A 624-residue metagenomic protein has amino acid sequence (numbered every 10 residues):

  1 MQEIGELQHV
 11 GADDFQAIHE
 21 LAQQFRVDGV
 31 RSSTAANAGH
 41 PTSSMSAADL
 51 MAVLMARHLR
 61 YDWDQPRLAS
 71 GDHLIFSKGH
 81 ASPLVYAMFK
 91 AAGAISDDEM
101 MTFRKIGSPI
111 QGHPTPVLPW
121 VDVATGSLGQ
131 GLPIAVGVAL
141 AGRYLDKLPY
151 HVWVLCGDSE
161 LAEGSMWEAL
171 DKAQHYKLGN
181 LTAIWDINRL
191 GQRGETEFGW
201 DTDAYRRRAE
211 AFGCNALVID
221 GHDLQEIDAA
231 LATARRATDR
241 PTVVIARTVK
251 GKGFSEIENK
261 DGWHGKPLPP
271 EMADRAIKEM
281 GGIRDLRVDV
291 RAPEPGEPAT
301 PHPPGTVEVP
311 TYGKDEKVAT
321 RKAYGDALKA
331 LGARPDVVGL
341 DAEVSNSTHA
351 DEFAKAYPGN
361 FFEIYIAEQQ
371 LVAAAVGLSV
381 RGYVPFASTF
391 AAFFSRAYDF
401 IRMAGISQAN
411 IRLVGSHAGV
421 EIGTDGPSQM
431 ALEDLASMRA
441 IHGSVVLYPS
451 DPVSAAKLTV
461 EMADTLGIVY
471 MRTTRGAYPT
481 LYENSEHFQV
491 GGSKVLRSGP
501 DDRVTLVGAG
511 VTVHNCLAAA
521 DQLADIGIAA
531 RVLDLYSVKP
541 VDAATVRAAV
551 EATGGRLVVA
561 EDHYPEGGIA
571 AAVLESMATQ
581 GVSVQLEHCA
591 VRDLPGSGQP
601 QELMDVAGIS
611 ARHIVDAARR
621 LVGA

Functional and structural regions predicted by a protein language model:
M1-W153, D274, D285-R472, A477-Y478 (+2 more regions): Thiamine diphosphate
H19, K105-A124, I134, V138-L140 (+8 more regions): Thiamine diphosphate
D158: Residue(s) in the substrate-gating loop at a strand-loop-helix junction that position the organic substrate next
L161: Short active-site segment of divalent metal-dependent hydrolases/proteases that encodes the spacing between
